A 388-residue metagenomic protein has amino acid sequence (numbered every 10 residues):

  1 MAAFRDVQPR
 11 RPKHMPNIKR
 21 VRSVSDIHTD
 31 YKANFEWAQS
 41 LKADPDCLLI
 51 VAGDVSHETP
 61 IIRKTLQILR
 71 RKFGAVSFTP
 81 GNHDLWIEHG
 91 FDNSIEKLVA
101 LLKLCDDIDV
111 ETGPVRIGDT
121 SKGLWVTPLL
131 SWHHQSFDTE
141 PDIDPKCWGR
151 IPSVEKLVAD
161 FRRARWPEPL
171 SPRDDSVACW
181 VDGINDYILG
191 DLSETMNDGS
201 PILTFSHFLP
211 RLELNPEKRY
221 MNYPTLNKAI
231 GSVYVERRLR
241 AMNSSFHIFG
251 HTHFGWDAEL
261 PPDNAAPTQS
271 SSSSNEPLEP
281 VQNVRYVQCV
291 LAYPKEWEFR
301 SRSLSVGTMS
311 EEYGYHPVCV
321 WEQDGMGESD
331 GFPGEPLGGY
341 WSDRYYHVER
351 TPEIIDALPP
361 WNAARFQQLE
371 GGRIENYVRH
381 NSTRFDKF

Functional and structural regions predicted by a protein language model:
M1-T79, D84-N93: N-terminal active-site segment of His-dependent metallophosphoesterases
R11-R22, R116-P128, H133, V154-E155 (+3 more regions): Beta-strand-turn-beta hairpins that frame and shape the catalytic cleft of phosphate-ester-processing enzymes
K19-V21, C47-L48, A75, L124-W125 (+3 more regions): Structural motif
S23-S25, L49-D54, S77-N82, E111-P114 (+4 more regions): Active-site neighborhood of phospho(di)ester-bond hydrolases with catalytic His/Asp-centered motifs
A33-W37, V55-R71, H83-C105, F137-T139 (+4 more regions): Metal-dependent catalytic neighborhoods of phosphoester/phosphodiester hydrolases
A75-I143: A basic- and aromatic-enriched beta-loop-alpha substructure that forms the phosphate/nucleotide- and DNA/RNA-contacting
T127-L203, F208-L226, R350-K387: Active-site-proximal loop/helix segment associated with metal-binding centers of metalloenzymes
L226-N227, V233-A241, H253-F388: Binuclear metal-dependent phosphoesterase catalytic core
